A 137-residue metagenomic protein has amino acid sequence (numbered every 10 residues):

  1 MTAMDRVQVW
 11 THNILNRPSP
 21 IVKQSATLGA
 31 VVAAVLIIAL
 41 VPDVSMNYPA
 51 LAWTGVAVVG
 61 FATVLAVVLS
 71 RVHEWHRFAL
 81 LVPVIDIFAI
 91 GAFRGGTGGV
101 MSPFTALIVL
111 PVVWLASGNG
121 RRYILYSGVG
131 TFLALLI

Functional and structural regions predicted by a protein language model:
M1-F78: N-terminal juxtamembrane segment and adjoining first transmembrane helix
A33-L40, V64-V68, A89-G96, W114 (+1 more regions): Residue-level signal for alpha-helical transmembrane segments in multi-pass membrane proteins
V44-S45, V72-H73, G91-M101: Membrane-interface helix caps and helix-loop-helix hairpins in membrane proteins
T54-T63, P83-A92, T97: Generic alpha-helical transmembrane segments
L80-F93, M101-I137: Alpha-helical transmembrane segments of integral membrane proteins
